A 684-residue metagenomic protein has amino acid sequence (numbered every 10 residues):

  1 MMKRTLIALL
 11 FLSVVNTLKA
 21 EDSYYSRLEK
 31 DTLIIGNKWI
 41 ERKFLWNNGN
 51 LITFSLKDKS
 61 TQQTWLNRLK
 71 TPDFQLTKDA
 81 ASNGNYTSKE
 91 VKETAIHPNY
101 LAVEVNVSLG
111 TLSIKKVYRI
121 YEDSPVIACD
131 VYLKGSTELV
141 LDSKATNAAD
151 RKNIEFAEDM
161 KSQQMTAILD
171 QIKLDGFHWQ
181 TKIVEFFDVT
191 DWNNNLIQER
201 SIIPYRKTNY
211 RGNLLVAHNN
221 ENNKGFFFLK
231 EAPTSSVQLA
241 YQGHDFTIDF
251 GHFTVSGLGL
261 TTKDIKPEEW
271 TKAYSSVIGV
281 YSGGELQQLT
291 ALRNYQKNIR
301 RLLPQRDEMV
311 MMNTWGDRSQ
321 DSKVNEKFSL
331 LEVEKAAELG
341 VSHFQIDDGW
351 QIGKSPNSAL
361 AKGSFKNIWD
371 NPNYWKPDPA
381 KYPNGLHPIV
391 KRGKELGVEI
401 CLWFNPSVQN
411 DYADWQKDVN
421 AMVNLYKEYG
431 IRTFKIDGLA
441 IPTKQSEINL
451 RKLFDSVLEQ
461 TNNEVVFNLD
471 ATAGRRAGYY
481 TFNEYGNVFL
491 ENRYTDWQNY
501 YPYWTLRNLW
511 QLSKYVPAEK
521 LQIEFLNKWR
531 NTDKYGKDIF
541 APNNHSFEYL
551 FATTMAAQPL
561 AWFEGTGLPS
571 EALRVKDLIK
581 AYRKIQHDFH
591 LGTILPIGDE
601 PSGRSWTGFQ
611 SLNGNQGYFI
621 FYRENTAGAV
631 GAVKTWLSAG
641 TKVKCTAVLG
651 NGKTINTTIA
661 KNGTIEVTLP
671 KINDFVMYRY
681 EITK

Functional and structural regions predicted by a protein language model:
M1-S23: Bacterial Sec-dependent N-terminal signal peptides
E21-R293, A632-T635, K642-C645, L649-G652 (+2 more regions): N-terminal accessory beta-strand-rich subdomains and adjacent acidic, glycine-rich linkers that precede catalytic cores
K38, K263, E268-E269, A273 (+2 more regions): Active-site-proximal substrate-binding groove within the catalytic cores of carbohydrate-active enzymes
Y86-K89, N673-K684: Non-catalytic C-terminal accessory domains or segments of carbohydrate-active enzymes
D123-S124, K335-E338, E428: Alpha-helix termination/capping residues and helix-transition junctions
A128-K134, N313, E399, I620 (+1 more regions): Residues within well-ordered beta-strands of beta-sheet-rich folds
Q287-K335, L339-H343, D347, I352: An acidic-aromatic substrate-binding cleft motif
Q345-D533, I539-N544: Aromatic- and carboxylate-enriched substrate-binding clefts and catalytic-loop regions of carbohydrate-active enzymes
